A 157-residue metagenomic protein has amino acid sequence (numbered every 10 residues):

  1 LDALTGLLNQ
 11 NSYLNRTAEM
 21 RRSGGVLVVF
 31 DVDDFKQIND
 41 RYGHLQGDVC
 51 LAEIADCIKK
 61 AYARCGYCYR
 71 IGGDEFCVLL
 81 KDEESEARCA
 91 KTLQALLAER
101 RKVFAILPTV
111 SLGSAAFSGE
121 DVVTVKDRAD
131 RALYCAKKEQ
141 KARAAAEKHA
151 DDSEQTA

Functional and structural regions predicted by a protein language model:
N9-V26, D33-K60, Y69-G73, C77-V78 (+3 more regions): Conserved long alpha-helical elements within nucleotide-processing catalytic cores of c-di-GMP signaling and class III
L27, F76, V110-S114: A structural signal for short, well-ordered beta-strand segments
A55-D56, S85-A105: Alpha-helical scaffold within the catalytic cores of cyclic-nucleotide enzymes
Y67-R70, I106: A short pre-motif secondary-structure segment
V78-E83, A116-F117: Short beta-strand-to-loop capping motifs
Q94, S111, A115-A157: Catalytic-core segments of nucleotide cyclases and related cyclic-nucleotide turnover enzymes
